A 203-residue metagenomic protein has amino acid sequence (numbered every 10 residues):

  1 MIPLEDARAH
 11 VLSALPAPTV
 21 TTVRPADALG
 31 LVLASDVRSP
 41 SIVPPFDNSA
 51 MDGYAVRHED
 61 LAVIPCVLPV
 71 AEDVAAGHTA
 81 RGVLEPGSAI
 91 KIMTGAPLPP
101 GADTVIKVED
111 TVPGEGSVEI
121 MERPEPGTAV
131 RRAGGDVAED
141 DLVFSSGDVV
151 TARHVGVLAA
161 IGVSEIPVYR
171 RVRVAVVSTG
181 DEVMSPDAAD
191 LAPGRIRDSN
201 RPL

Functional and structural regions predicted by a protein language model:
M1-P65, R132: Short, low-complexity N-terminal leaders and the immediately following helix N-cap/first helix
L4, Y54-L203: Short, glycine/charged-enriched hinge/interface segments at domain edges or termini
